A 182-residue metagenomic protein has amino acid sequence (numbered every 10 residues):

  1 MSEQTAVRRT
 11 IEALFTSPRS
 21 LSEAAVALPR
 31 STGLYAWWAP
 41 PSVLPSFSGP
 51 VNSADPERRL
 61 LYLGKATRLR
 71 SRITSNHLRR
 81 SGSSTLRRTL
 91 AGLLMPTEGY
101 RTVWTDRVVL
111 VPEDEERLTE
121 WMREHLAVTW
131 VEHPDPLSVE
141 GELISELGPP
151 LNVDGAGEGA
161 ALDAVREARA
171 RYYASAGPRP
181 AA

Functional and structural regions predicted by a protein language model:
M1-R117, L126-P149, V153-A182: GIY-YIG nuclease catalytic motif and its immediate N-terminal context
